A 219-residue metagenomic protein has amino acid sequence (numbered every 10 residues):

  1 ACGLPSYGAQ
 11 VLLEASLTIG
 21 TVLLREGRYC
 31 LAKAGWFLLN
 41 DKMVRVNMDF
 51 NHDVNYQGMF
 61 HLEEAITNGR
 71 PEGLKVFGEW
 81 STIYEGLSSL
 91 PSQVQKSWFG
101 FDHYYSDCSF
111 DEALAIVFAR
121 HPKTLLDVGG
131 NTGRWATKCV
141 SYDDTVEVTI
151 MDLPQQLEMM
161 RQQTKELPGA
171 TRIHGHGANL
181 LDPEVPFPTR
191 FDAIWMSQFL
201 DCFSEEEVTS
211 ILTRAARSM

Functional and structural regions predicted by a protein language model:
A9-K123: Conserved Class I S-adenosyl-L-methionine-dependent methyltransferase catalytic core
H121-N131: Conserved class I S-adenosyl-L-methionine
T132-D144: Conserved SAM-binding loop of SAM-dependent methyltransferases across substrates and taxa, primarily the Class I
E147-D152: Conserved SAM-binding motif I beta-strand of class I
G169-L181: Conserved SAM-binding strand-loop segment of SAM-dependent methyltransferases
P183-I194: A short acidic, Gly/Pro-enriched loop at the edge of an enzyme's catalytic core that lines a small-molecule cofactor
M196-F199, V208: A short beta-strand submotif of the Rossmann-like class I SAM-dependent methyltransferase core that lines
T209-M219: A short glycine-rich, Lys/Arg-flanked "PGG" loop and its adjoining helix->strand segment in the class I
